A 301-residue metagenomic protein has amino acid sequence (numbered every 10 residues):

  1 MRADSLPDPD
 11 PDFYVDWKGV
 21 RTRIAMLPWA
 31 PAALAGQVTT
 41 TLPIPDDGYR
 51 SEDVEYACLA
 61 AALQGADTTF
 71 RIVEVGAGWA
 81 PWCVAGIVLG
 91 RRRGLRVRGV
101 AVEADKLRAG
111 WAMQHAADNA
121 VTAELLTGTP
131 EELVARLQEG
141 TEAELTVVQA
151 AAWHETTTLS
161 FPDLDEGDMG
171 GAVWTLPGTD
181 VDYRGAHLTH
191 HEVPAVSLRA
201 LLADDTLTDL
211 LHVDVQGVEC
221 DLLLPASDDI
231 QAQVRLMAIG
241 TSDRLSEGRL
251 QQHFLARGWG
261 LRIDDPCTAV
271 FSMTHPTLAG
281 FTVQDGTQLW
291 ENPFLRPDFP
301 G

Functional and structural regions predicted by a protein language model:
M1-G301: Phosphate/nucleotide-binding beta-alpha loop and adjacent structural elements of enzyme active sites
